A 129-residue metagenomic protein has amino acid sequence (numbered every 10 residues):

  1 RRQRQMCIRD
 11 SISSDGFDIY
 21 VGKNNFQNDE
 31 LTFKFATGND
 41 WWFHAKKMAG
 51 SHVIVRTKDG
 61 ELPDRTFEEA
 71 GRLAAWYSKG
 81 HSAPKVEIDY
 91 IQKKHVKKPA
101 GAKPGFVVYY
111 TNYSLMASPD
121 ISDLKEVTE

Functional and structural regions predicted by a protein language model:
Q3-I8: Short, small-residue-biased leader/transition segments that mark boundaries at the very start of proteins
I12-Y20, Q27-E129: Phosphate-backbone binding interfaces of nucleic-acid-interacting proteins
